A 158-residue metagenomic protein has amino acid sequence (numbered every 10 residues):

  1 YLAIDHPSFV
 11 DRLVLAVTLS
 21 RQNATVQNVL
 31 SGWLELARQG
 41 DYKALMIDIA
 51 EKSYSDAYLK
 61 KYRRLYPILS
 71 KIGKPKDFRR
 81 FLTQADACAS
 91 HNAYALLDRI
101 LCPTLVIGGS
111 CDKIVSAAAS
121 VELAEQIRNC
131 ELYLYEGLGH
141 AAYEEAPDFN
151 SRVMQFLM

Functional and structural regions predicted by a protein language model:
Y1-D5, F9-Q39: Flexible "cap/lid" loop of the alpha/beta hydrolase fold
A24-V26, A44-L96: Conserved alpha/beta-hydrolase catalytic His-Asp/Glu region
I100, V106-G108, D112: Short beta-strand/loop motif that positions the catalytic acidic residue of the alpha/beta-hydrolase fold
K113-A119: Conserved alpha/beta-hydrolase "acid-adjacent" motif
V121-E122, S151: Active-site phosphate/pyrophosphate- and oxyanion-stabilizing loops and adjacent acidic/basic residues in soluble
Y135-N150: Catalytic histidine-centered segment of alpha/beta-hydrolase-like enzymes
R152-M158: C-terminal alpha-helix
